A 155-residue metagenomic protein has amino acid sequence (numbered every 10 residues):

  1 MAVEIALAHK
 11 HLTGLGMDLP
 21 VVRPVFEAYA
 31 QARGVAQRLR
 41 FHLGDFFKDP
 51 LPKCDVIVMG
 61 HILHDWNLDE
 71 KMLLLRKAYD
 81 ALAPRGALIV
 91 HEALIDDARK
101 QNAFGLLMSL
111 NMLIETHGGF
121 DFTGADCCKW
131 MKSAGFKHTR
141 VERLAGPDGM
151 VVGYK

Functional and structural regions predicted by a protein language model:
M1-K155: Alpha-helical subdomain
